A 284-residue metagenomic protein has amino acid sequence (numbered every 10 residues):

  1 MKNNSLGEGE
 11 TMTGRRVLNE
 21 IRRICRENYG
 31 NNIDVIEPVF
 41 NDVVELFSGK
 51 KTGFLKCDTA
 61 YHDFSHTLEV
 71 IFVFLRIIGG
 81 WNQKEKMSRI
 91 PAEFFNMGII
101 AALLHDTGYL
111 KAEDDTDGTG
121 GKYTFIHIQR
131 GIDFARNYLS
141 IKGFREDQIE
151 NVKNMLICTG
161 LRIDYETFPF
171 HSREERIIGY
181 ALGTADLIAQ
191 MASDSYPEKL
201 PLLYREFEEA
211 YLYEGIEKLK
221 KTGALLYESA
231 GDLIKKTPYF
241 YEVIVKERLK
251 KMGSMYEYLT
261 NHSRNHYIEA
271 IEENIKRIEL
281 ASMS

Functional and structural regions predicted by a protein language model:
K2-N31, R76-F94, L104, L161-S284: Divalent metal-dependent phosphate-bond-processing catalytic cores, especially two-metal-ion Mg2+/Mn2+ enzymes that act
I33-G53: Short alpha-helical hairpin
F40-V43, F47, G98-A102, V152-G160 (+1 more regions): Short alpha-helical scaffolding segments that buttress acidic/His motifs in well-ordered protein cores
L55-M97: Alpha-helical phosphate/pyrophosphate-handling elements in metalloenzyme active cores
D58-E69, G118-R130: Active-site metal-coordination segments of metallo-dependent hydrolases
T67, F74, H127-Y165: Histidine- and acidic-residue-rich, metal-dependent catalytic cores
V70, F95-D114, G131, K153-R162: His-Asp-centered metal-binding catalytic motifs of divalent-metal-dependent phosphohydrolases/nucleases
W81-S88, D114-T119, Y138-I149, D194: Inter-helical turn/loop segments and adjacent helix faces that build the functional surface of alpha-helical bundle
